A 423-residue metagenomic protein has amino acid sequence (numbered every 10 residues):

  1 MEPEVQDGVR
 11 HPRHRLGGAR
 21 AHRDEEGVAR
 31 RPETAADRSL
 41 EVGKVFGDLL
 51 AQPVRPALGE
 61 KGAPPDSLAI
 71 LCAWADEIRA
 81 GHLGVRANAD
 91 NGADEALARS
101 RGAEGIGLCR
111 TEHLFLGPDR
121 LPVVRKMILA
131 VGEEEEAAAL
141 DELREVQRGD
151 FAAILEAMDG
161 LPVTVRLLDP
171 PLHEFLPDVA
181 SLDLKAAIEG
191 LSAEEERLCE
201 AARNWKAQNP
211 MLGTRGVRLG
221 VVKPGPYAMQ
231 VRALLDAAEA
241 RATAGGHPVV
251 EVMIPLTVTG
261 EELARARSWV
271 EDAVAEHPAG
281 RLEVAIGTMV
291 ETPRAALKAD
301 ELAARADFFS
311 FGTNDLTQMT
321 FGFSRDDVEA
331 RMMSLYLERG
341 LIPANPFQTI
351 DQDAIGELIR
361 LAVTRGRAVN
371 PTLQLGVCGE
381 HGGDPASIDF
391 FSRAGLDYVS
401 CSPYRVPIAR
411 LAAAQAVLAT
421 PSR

Functional and structural regions predicted by a protein language model:
P3-G8, P12-R15, R23-G27, T34 (+1 more regions): Alpha-helix boundary/capping motif
G8-V9, H22-E25, Q52, E261 (+1 more regions): N-terminal processing/targeting junctions
V45-D66, L71: Acidic/Gly/His-enriched mid-domain segments of enzyme catalytic cores or analogous surface patches that mediate
K61-R423: Conserved alpha/beta-domain cores
